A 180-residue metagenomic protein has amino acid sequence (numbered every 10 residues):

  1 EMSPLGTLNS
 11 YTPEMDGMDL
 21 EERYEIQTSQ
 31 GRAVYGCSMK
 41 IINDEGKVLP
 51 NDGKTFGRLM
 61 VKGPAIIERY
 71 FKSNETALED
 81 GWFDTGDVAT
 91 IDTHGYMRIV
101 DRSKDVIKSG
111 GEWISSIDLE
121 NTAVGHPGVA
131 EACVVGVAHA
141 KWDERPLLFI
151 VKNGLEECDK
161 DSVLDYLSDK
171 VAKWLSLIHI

Functional and structural regions predicted by a protein language model:
E1-M97, S103-V106, L119-E120: Conserved AMP-binding/adenylate-forming
G63, R69, V88-L175: AMP-binding/adenylate-forming catalytic core of the ANL superfamily
I178-I180: Conserved small/polar residues in nucleotide/adenosyl-binding loops
